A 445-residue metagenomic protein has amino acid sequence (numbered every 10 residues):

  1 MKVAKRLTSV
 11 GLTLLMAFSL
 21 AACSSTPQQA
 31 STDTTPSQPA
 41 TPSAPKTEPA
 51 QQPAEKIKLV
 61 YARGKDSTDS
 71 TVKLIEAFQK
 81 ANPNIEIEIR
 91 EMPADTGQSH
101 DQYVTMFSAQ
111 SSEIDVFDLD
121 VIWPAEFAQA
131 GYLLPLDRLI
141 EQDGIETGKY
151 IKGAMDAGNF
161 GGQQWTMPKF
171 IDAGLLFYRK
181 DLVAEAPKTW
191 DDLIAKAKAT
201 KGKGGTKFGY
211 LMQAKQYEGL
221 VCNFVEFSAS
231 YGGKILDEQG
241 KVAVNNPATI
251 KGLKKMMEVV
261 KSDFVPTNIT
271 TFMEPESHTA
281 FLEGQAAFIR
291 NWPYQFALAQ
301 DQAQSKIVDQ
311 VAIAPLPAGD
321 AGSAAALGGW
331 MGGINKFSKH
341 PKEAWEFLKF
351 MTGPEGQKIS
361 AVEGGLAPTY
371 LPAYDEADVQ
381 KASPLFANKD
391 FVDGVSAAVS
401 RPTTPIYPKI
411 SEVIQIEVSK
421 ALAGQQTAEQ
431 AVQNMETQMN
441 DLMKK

Functional and structural regions predicted by a protein language model:
R6-V10, C23-A125, Q129-A130, E141-I145 (+8 more regions): Conserved N-terminal structural module of periplasmic/extracytoplasmic solute-binding proteins
A17-L20: Bacterial Sec-type N-terminal signal peptides, specifically the leucine/valine-rich hydrophobic h-region
E48-P49, V121-A173, E185-K196, G202-G204 (+4 more regions): Hinge/lid segment of periplasmic solute-binding proteins
V72, E76, T96-P135, T147-T166 (+6 more regions): Pocket-flanking alpha-helical
E76-A81, E86-E88, V104, K254 (+6 more regions): Extracytoplasmic/periplasmic substrate-recognition and gating elements
D137-Y150, L211-K215, Y231-K251, D301-K306 (+3 more regions): Short, solvent-exposed loop/beta-turn-alpha elements that line the ligand-binding surface or hinge of extracytoplasmic
K196-T200, G240-T270, L316: Glycine-centered hinge/linker elements that transmit conformational signals in sensory and ligand-binding systems
D309-P315, V362-V413, K420: Long, aromatic- and glycine/proline-rich binding clefts that accommodate carbohydrate-like moieties
